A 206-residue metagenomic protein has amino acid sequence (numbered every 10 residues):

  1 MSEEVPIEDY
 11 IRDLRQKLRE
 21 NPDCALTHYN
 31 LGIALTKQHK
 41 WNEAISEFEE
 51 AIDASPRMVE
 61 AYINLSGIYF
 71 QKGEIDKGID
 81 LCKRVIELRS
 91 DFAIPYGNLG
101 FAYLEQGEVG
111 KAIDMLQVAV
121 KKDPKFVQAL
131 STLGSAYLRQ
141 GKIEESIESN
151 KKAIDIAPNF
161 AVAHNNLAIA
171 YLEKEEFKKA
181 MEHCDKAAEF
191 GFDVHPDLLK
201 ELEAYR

Functional and structural regions predicted by a protein language model:
S2-E3, I169-E173, D193-R206: TPR/TPR-like alpha-solenoid helical repeat scaffolds
S2-Q16, Q38-E50, K72-R84, E105-V118 (+2 more regions): Structural signature of tandem alpha-helical TPR/SEL1-like repeats, specifically the intra-repeat loop/turn
L26-K37, E60-Q71, I94-L104, Q128-L138 (+1 more regions): Conserved alpha-helical positions within TPR/SEL1-like repeat arrays
S55-K122: A generic tandem-repeat structural signature
V59-E60, A93-I94, V127-Q128, A161-V162 (+1 more regions): Boundary/linker segments of alpha-helical solenoid repeat arrays
G107-I169: A generic hydrophobic-segment detector
